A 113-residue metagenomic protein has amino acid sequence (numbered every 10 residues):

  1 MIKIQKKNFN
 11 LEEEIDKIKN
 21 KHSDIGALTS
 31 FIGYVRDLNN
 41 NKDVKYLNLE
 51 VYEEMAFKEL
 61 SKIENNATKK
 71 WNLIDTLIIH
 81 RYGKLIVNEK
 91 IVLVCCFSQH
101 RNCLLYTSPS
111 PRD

Functional and structural regions predicted by a protein language model:
M1-K90, F97, L105: N-terminal, polar/charged subdomain of small-to-medium soluble alpha/beta proteins
Q99-R101, R112: Short coil/turn motifs at secondary-structure junctions
Y106-D113: Conserved small/polar residues in nucleotide/adenosyl-binding loops
